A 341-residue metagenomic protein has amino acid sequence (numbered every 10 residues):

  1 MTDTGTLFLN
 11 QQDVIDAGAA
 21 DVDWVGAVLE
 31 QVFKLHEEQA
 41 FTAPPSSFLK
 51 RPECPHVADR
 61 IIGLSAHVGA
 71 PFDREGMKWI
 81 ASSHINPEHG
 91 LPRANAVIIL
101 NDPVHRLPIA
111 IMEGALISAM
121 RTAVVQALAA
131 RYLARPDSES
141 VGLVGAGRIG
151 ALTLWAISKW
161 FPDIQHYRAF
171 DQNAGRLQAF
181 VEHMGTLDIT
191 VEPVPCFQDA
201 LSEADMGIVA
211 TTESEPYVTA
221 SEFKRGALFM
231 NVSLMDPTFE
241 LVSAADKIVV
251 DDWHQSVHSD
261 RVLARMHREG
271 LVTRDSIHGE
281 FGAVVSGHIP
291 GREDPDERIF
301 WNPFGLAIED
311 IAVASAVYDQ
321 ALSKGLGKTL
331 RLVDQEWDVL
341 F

Functional and structural regions predicted by a protein language model:
M1-A119, A127, D137, G279 (+3 more regions): N-terminal ligand-binding/catalytic initiation module
D13-A19, V242-L340: Adenosine-phosphate binding glycine-rich loop
L133-S140, D163, K224-R225: Short helix-loop-beta connector
A146-G147: Glycine-rich Rossmann-fold phosphate-binding loop(s) that bind the pyrophosphate of adenine dinucleotide cofactors
G150-A151: N-terminal Rossmann-fold NAD(P) dinucleotide-binding loop
I157: Aromatic pocket-lining residues of Rossmann-like dinucleotide-binding sites
W160-G185: NAD(P)-binding Rossmann-fold cofactor-contacting core
L187-L271: Rossmann-like adenosine-cofactor binding region
